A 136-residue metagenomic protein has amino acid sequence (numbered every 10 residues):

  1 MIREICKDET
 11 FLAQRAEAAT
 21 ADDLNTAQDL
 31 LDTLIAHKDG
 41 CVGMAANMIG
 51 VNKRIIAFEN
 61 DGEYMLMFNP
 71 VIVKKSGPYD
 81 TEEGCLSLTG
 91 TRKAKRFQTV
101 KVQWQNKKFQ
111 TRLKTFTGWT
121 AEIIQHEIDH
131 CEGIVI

Functional and structural regions predicted by a protein language model:
M1-I136: Positively charged
